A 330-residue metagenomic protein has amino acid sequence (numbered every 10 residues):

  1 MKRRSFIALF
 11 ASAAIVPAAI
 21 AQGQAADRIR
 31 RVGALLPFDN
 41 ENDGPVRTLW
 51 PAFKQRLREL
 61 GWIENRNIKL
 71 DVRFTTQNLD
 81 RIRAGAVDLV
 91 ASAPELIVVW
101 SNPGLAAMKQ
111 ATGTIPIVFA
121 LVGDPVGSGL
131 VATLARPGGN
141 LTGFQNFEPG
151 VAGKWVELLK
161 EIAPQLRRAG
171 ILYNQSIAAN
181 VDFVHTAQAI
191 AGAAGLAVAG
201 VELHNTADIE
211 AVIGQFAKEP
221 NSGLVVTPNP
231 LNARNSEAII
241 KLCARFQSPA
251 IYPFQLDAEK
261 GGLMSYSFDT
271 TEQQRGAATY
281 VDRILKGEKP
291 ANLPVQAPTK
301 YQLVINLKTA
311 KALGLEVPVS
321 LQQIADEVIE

Functional and structural regions predicted by a protein language model:
M1-E330: Short hydrophobic alpha-helices and adjacent helix-cap/hinge residues
